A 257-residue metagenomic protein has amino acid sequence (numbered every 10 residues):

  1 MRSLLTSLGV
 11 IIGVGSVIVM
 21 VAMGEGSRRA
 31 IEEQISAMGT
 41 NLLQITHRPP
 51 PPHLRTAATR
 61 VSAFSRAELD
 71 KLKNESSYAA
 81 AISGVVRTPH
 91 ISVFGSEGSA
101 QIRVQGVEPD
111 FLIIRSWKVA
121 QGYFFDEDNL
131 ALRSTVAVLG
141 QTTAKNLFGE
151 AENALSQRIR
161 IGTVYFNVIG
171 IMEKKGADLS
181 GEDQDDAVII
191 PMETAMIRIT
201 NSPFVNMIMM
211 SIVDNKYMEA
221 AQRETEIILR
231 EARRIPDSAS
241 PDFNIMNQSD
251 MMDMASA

Functional and structural regions predicted by a protein language model:
R2-R29: Short, strongly hydrophobic transmembrane alpha-helices
T6, A30-I31, E68-K71, Y78 (+5 more regions): Hydrophobic alpha-helical segments typical of transmembrane helices and their membrane-interface/capping positions
I11, M20, M207-S211, N244: Short aromatic/hydrophobic contact patches that present stacked aromatics for nucleic-acid/ligand binding
G24-R103, V107-I114, E127-D128, K145-N146 (+2 more regions): Hydrophobic, regular-secondary-structure patches
Q44, A80-S83, R158, G170 (+2 more regions): Residues embedded in well-ordered beta-strands within globular domains across many folds
P50-S62, V93-S99, I171-G176, N201 (+2 more regions): Structural beta->alpha junctions
Q105, P109-F125, S134-S238: Mid-to-C-terminal secondary-structure elements that act as membrane-proximal/extracytoplasmic interface segments
M209, T225, P236-A257: Peri-transmembrane interface segments
